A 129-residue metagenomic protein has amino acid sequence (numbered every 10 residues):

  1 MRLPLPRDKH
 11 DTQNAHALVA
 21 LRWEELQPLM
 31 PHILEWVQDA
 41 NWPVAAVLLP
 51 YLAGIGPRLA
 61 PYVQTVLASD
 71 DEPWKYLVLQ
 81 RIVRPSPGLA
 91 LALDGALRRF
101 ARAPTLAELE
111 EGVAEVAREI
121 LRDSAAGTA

Functional and structural regions predicted by a protein language model:
M1-R2, E24-E35, G56-L67, G88-R102 (+1 more regions): Amphipathic alpha-helical scaffolding segments comprising HEAT/armadillo-like alpha-solenoid repeats
R2-W23, E35, P43-I55, K75-G88 (+1 more regions): Structural detector for internal amphipathic alpha-helices that build alpha-solenoid repeat scaffolds
R22, A40-N41, D70-D71, T105-E110: Short inter-helical turns and helix N-cap capping residues of alpha-solenoid HEAT/ARM repeat scaffolds
F100, E108-G112, V116, T128: STAS-like cytosolic regulatory interaction modules
